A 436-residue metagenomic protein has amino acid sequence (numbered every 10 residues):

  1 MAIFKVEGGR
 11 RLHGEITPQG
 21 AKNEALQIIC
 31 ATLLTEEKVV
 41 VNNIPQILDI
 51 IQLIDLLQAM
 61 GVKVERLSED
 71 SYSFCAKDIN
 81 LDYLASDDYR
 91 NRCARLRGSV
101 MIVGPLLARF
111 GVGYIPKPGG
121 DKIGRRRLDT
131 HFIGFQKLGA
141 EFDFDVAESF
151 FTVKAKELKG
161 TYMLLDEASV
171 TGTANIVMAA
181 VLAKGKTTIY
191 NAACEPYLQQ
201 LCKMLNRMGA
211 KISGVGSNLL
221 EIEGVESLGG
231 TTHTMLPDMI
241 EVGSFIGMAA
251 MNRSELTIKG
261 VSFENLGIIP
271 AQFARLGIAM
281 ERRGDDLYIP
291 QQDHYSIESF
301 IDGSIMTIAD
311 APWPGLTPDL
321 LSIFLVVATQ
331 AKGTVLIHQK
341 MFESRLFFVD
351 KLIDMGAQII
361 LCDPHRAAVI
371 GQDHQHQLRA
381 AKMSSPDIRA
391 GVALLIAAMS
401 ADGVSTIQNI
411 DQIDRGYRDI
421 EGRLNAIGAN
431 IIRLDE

Functional and structural regions predicted by a protein language model:
M1-E436: Short, structured segments at the rim of ligand-binding sites
